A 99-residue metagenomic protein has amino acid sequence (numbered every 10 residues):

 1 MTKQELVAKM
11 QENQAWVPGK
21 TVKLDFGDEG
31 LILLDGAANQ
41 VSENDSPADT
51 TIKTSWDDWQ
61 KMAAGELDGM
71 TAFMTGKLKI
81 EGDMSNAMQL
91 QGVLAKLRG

Functional and structural regions predicted by a protein language model:
M1-G99: Feature captures hydrophobic
